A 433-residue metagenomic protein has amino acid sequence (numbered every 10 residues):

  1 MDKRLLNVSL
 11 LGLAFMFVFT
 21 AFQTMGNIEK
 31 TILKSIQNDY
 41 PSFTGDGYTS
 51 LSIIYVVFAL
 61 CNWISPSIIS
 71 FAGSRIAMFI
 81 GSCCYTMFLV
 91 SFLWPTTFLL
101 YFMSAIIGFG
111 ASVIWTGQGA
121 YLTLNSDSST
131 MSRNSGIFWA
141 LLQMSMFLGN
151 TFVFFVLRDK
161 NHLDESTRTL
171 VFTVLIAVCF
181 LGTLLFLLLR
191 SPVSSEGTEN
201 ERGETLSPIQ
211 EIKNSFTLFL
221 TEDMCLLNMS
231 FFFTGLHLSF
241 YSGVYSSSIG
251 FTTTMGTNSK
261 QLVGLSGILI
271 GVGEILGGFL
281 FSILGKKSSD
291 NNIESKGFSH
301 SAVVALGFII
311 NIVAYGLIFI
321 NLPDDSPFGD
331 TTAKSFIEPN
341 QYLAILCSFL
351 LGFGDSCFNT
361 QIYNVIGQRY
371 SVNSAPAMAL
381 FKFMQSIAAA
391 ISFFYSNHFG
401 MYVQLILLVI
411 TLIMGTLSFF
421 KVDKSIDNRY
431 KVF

Functional and structural regions predicted by a protein language model:
M1-M25: Cytosolic juxtamembrane N-terminal segment immediately preceding the first transmembrane helix of multi-pass
R4, A21, M25-N38, V178-M378: Membrane-interfacial loop- and helix-cap regions that link adjacent transmembrane helices in polytopic membrane proteins
M16-F19, Q23, L93, G108-G117 (+5 more regions): Small-residue-rich segments within alpha-helical transmembrane domains of MFS-like 12-TM solute carriers
K30-L60, R133, I137: Extracellular/periplasmic helix-loop-helix junction of adjacent transmembrane segments in MFS-like secondary
L51, V57-A59, I107-T116, S129-E165 (+5 more regions): Glycine-rich segments within core transmembrane alpha-helices of 12-TM secondary carriers
L60-F98: Conserved MFS/SLC helix-loop-helix module at the cytosolic interface between two early adjacent transmembrane helices
R75-I76, F155-A177, E294-V303, F393-I413: A membrane-interface helix-boundary motif in multi-pass transporters
R168-L188, A305-A314, Q404-D423: Symmetry-related core transmembrane helices of the 12-TM Major Facilitator Superfamily/SLC fold
